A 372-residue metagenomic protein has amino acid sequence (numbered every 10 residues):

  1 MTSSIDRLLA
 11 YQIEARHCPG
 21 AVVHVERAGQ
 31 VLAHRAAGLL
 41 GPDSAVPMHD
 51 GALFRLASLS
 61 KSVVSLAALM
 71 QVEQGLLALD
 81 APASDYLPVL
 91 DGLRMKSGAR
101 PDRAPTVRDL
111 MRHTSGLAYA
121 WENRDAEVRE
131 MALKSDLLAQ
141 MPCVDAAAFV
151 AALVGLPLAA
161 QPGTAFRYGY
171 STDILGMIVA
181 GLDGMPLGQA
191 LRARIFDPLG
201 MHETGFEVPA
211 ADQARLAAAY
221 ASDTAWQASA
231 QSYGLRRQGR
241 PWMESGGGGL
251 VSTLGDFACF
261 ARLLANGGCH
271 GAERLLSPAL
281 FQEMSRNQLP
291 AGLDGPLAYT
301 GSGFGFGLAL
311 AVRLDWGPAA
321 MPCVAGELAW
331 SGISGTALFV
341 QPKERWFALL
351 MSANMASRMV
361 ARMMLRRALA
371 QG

Functional and structural regions predicted by a protein language model:
M1, I5, L56, S60 (+7 more regions): Hydrophobic (often cysteine-bearing) scaffold residues that line and stabilize catalytic clefts of nucleotide/cofactor
T2-L56, L76, G92-G98, L235 (+1 more regions): Short, conserved catalytic-motif segment at the N-terminal edge
D6-L9, G29, R55-A81, T172-A180 (+2 more regions): Active-site SXXK
R35, A337-Q341, R345-N354: Short, well-ordered beta-strand elements
S84-G92: Acidic helix-start/capping segments at beta-turn-to-alpha-helix junctions
R94-P322: Short, surface-exposed loop or secondary-structure junction motifs that flank catalytic or metal-binding residues
P322-L328: Short, hydrophobic/aromatic-rich segments at coil-to-beta transitions
M351-G372: Generic C-terminus detector
